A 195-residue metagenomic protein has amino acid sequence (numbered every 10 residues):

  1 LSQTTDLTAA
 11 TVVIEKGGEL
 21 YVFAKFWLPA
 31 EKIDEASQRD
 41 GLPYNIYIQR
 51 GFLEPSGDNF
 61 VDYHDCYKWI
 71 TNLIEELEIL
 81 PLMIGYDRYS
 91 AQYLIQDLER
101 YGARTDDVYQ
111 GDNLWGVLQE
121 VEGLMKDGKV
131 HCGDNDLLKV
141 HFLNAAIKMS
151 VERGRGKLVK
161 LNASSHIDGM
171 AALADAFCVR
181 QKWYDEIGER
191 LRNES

Functional and structural regions predicted by a protein language model:
L1-Q110, W115, Q119, C132 (+1 more regions): RNase H-like, metal-dependent nuclease domains and their acidic two-metal-ion catalytic environment used
Q119-D127: Short, surface-exposed amphipathic charged segments that create phosphate/polyanion-binding patches used for binding
